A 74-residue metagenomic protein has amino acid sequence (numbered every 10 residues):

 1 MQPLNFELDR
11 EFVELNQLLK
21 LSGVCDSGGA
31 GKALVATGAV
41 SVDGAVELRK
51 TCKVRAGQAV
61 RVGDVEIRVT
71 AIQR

Functional and structural regions predicted by a protein language model:
M1-V13: A detector for short, charged/polar N-terminal pre-domain segments
Q2-L4, G38, G63-I67: Generic structural motif recognizing short loop/turn segments at the entrances and edges of beta-strands
R10-A56: A basic, amphipathic helix-loop patch mediating RNA/tRNA/ribosome contacts
E47-R74: C-terminal structural segments of small proteins and small subunits
